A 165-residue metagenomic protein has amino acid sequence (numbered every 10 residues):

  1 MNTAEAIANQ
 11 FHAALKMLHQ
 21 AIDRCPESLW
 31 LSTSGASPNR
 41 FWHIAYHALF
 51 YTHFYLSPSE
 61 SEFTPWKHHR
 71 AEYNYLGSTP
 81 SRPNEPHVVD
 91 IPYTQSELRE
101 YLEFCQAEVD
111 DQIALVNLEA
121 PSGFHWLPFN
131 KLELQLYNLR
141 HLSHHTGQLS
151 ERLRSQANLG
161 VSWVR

Functional and structural regions predicted by a protein language model:
M1-E5: Basic/polar N-terminal segments that are highly enriched at the extreme N-terminus, encompassing both cleavable
A8-H12, H19, S28-S81, G123-R165: Short, contiguous alpha-helical
A14-M17, I91: Small beta-barrel nucleic-acid-binding modules, principally OB-folds
I22, T52, Q106-V109, I113 (+1 more regions): A structural signal for well-ordered alpha-helices, especially hydrophobic packing surfaces of coiled-coils
R24-P26, V116: Short secondary-structure junctions
S78-S122, E133-H141: Acidic/histidine-rich alpha-helical segments that form the ligand environment of transition-metal centers
